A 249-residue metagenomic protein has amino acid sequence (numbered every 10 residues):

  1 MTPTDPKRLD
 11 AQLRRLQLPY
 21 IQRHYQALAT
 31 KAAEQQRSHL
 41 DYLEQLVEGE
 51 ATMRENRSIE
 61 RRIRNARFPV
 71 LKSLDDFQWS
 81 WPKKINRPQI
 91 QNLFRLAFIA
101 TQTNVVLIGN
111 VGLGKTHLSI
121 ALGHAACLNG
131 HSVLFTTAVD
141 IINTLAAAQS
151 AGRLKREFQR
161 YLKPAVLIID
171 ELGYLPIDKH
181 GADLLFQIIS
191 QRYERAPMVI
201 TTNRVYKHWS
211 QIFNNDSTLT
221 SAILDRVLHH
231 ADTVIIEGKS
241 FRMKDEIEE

Functional and structural regions predicted by a protein language model:
M1-A11, R153, E246-E249: Intrinsically disordered, low-complexity and often Lys/Arg-enriched segments
K7, A11-R14, R23-Q26, D41-Q45 (+10 more regions): Solvent-exposed alpha-helical segments within well-ordered globular domains of core cellular machineries
D10, L18-V70: Interdomain "pre-motor" coupling segment immediately N-terminal to P-loop NTPase/helicase cores
R15-P19, L28-K31, G49, M53 (+11 more regions): Conserved, well-folded catalytic cores of nucleic-acid-processing and energy-transducing macromolecular machines
M53, S58-N92, A100: Clamp-loader machinery-focused feature within the broader ASCE/P-loop NTPase space
I85-K163, I212: Conserved P-loop
D140-L162, L172-E249: Replace "adjacent to P-loop NTPase cores in ATP/GTP-dependent enzymes" with "adjacent to NTP-binding cores
